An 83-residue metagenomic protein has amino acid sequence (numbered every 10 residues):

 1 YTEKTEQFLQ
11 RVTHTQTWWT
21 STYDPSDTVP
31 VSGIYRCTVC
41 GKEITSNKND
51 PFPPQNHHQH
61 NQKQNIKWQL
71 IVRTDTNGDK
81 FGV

Functional and structural regions predicted by a protein language model:
Y1-Q16: Short, low-complexity N-terminal segments with a bias toward positive charge
V12-S26, N61, Q69-I71, G78-D79: Short Cys/His-rich Zn2+-coordinating modules
S26, N47-N49: Solvent-exposed, conformationally flexible loop/turn segments
V31-G33: Short metal-coordination and nucleic-acid-contact micro-motifs, chiefly zinc-binding Cys/His arrays
C37-C40, P53-H58: Short cysteine-rich clusters marking metal-coordination/redox-active sites
I44: Cys/His-rich microdomains that often coordinate metals
N49-P54, Q64-D75: Short cysteine/histidine-rich zinc-coordinating motifs and their immediately flanking basic loops
